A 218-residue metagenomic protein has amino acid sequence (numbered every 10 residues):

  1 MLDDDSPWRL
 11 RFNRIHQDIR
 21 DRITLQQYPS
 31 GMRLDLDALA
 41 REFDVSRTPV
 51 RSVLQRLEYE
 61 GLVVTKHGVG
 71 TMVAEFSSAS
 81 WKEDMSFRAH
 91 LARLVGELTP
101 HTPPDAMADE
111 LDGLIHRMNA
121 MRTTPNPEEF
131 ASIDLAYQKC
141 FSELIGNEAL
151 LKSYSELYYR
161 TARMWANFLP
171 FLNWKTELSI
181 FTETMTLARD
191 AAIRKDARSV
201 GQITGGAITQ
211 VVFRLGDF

Functional and structural regions predicted by a protein language model:
M1-H101, A106, V212-F218: Short linear motifs at protein or domain termini
R20, T24, G96, P100 (+3 more regions): Regular secondary-structure segments
G31-M32, K66, F130-A131, L150-Y154 (+2 more regions): Short, hydrophobic secondary-structure boundary micro-motifs
G61-V64, L157-T161, E177-L178: Mobile beta-alpha loop/short-helix "lid" or hinge segments that flank ligand
S80, P103-M107, T123-F130, G146 (+3 more regions): Residue-level recognition of alpha-helical structural elements
E83, E110-G113, R117, E129 (+7 more regions): Charged, amphipathic alpha-helical oligomerization/scaffolding segments
F87-P100, L135-W174: Hydrophobic, amphipathic alpha-helical faces that serve as interaction scaffolds
I115, A166-F218: C-terminal all-alpha effector/ligand-binding and dimerization domain of prokaryotic HTH-type transcriptional repressors
